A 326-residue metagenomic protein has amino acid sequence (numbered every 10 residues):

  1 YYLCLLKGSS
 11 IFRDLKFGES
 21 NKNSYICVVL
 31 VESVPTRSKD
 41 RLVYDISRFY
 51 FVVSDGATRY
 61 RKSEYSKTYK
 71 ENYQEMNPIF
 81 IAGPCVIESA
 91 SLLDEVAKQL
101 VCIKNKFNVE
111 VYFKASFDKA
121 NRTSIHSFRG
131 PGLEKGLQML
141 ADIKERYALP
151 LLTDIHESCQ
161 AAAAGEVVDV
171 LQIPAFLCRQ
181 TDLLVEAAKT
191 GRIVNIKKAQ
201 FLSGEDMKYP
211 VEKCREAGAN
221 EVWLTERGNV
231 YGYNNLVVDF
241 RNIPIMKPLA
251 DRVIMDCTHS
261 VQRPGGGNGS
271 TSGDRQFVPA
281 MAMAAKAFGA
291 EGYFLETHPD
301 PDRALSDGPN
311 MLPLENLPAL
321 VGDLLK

Functional and structural regions predicted by a protein language model:
Y2, I11, Y25-I26, Y44-I46 (+4 more regions): Short, positively charged and aromatic/hydrophobic N-terminal segments
F80-A82, V111-A115, L151-T153, L171-I173 (+4 more regions): Hydrophobic faces of well-ordered beta-strands that scaffold small-molecule active sites in alpha/beta enzyme cores
P84-S89, K114-P131, H298-S306: Glycine-rich, proline-tolerant flexible connector loops at the mouths of alpha/beta enzymes
I103, E110-I155: Active-site cofactor/substrate anionic-group-binding motifs, chiefly glycine- and Lys/Arg-rich phosphate-binding loops
R129-P150, A187, G191, P244-A250 (+1 more regions): Alpha-helix-loop-beta-strand connector modules within alpha/beta enzyme cores
P131-L133, C159-A161, A175-G191, L202-P210 (+1 more regions): Active-site-adjacent beta->alpha loops and helix N-cap segments on the catalytic face of soluble alpha/beta enzymes
L149-E157, D169-Q180, I193-G204, W223-R227: Catalytic beta/alpha-barrel core
N195-T297: Catalytic alpha/beta core domains of metabolic enzymes, predominantly
